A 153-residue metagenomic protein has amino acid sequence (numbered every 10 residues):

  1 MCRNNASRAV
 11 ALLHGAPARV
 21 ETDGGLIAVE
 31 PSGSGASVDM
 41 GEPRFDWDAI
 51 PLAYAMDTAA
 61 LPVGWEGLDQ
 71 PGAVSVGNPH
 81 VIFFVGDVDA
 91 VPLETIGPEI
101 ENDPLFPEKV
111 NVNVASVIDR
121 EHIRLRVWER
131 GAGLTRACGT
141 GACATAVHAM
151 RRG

Functional and structural regions predicted by a protein language model:
M1-A137, V147-G153: Active-site proximal loop and beta-alpha junction motif in alpha/beta enzyme cores
T140-A142: Helical hairpin unit composed of two closely spaced alpha helices linked by a short loop
